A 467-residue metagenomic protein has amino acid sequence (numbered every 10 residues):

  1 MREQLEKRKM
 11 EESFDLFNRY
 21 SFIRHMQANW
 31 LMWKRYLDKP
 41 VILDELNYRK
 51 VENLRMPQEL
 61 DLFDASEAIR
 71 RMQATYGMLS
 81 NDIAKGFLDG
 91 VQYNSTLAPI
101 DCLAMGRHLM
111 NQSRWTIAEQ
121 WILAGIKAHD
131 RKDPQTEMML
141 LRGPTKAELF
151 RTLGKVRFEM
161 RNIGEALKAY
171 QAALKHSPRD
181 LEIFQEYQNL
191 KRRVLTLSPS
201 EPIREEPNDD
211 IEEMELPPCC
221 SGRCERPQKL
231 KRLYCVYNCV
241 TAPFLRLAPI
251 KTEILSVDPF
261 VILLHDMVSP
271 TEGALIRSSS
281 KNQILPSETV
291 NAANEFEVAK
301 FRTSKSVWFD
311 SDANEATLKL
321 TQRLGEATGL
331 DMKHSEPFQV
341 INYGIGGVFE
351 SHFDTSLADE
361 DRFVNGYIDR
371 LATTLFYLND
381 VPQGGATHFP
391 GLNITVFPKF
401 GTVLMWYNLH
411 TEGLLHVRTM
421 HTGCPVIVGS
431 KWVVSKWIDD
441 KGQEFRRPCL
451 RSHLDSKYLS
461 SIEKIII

Functional and structural regions predicted by a protein language model:
M1-M405, L409-I467: Fe(II)/2-oxoglutarate oxygenase catalytic core
